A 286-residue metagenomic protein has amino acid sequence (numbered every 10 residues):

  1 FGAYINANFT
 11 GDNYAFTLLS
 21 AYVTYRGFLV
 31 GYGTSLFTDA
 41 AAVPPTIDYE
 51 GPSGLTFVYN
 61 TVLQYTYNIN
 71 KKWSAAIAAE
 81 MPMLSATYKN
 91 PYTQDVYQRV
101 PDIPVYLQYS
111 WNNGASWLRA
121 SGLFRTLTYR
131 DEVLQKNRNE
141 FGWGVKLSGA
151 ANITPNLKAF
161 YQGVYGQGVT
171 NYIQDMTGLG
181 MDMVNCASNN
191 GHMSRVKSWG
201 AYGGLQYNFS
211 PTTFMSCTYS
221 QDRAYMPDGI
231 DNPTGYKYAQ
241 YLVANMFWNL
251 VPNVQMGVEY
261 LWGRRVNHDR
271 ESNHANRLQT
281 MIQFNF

Functional and structural regions predicted by a protein language model:
F1, G27-V30, K71-I77, G114-L118 (+3 more regions): Repeated loop/turn-to-beta-strand initiation elements of outer-membrane beta-barrel proteins
F1-S85, R99-V100, P104, Q108-N112 (+2 more regions): Outer membrane beta-barrel
F1-T24, T38-E50, Y88-T93, T128-N137 (+6 more regions): Surface-exposed loop and membrane-interface regions of Gram-negative outer-membrane beta-barrel proteins
Y4-N6, G31-G33, A76-E80, Q108 (+6 more regions): Transmembrane beta-strands of outer-membrane beta-barrel proteins
A15-L19, F57-T61, R99-I103, N137-V145 (+3 more regions): Residues that define the transmembrane beta-barrel architecture of outer-membrane proteins
Y22-T24, Q64-T66, Y106-Q108, K146-A150 (+4 more regions): Outer-membrane beta-barrel architecture
Y109-Y236: Detector for outer-membrane/organellar transmembrane beta-barrel domains, recognizing the amphipathic beta-strand
W248-L250, N273-F286: Outer-membrane beta-barrel "beta-signal"
